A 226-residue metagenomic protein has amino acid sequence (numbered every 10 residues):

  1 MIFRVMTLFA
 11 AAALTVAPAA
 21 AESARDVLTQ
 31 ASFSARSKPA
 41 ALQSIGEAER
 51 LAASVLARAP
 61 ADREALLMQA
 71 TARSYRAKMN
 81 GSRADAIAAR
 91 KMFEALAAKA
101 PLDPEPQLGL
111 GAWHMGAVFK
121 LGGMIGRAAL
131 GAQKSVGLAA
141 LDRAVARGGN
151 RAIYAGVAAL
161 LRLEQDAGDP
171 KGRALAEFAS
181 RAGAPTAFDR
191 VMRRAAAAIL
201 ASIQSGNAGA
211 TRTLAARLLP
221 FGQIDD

Functional and structural regions predicted by a protein language model:
M1-V5: Positively charged n-region of N-terminal signal peptides that target proteins for export
M6-T15: Bacterial N-terminal signal peptides
T15-A21: Sec/Tat signal peptide C-region and signal peptidase I cleavage site
A20, A61, L102, G148-R151: Short helix-capping/linker turns of helical repeat alpha-solenoids
R25-S54, Q69-L102, L110-R147, L163-E164 (+2 more regions): Short coil/linker segments at helix-helix boundaries
A65, P106, A152-Y154, D189: TPR alpha-solenoid repeat register
A152-V157, R162-D166: Aromatic- and glycine-enriched pocket-lining scaffold segments that form the walls of small-molecule binding clefts
A195-D226: Hydrophilic extracytoplasmic domains
